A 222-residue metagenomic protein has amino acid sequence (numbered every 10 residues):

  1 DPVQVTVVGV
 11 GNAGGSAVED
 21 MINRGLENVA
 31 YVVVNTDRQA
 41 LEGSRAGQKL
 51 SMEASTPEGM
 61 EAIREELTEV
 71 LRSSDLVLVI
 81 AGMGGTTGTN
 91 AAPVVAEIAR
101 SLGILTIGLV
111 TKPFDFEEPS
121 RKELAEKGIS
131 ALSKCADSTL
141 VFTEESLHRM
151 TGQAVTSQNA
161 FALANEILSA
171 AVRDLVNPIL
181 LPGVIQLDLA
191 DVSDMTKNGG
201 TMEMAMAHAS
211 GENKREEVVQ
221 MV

Functional and structural regions predicted by a protein language model:
D1-V222: Tubulin/FtsZ superfamily GTPase core signature
